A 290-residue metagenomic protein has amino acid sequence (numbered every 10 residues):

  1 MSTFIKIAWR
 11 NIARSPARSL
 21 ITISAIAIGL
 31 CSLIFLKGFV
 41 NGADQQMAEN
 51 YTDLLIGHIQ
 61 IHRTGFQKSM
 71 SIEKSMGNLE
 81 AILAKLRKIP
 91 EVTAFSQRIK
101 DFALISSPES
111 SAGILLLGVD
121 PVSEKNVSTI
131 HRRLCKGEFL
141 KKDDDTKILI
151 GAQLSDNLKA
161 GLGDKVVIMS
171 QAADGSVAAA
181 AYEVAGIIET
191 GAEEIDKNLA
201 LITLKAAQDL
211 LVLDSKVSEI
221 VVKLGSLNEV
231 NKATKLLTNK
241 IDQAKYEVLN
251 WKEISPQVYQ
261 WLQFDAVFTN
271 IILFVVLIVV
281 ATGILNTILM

Functional and structural regions predicted by a protein language model:
M1-K6, V248: Short, membrane-interfacial amphipathic segments enriched in basic
K6-R14, Q45-D53, P256, Q260: Short amphipathic alpha-helical coupling elements at transmembrane boundaries
P16-A43, Q263-M290: Hydrophobic alpha-helical transmembrane segments of multi-pass inner-membrane transport and secretion
I34-L115, E138-D144, N239: Hydrophobic, regular-secondary-structure patches
M70-G77, S106-P108, G113, E124-T129 (+6 more regions): Solvent-exposed, non-transmembrane alpha-helical starts
P90-T93, L158, S215, A266: Structural motif
I99, A112-V119, R133-K205: Hydrophobic secondary-structure segments that place a key small or acidic residue at a functional site
A172-T269: Mechanotransmission and gating elements of multispan inner-membrane complexes involved in transport and envelope
